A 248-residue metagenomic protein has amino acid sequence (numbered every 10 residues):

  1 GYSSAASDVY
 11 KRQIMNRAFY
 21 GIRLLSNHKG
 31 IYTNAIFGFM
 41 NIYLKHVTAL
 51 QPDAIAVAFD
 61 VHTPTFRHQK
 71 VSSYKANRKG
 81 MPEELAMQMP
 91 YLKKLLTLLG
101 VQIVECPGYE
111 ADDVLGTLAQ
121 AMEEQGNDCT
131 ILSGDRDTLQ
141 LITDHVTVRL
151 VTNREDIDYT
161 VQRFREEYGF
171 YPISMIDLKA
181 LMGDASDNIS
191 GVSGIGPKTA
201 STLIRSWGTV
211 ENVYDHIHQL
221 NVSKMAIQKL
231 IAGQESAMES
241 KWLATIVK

Functional and structural regions predicted by a protein language model:
G1-A6, Y10: Single conserved hydrophobic/aromatic residue that forms the stacking wall/gate of nucleotide- or nucleobase-binding
K11-R12, N16-L24: N-terminal extension/subdomain marker
R12-I14, F59-P64: Short glycine-enriched loops at secondary-structure junctions
I22, H68-S73: Glycine-rich loop at the start of a catalytic domain that most often binds anionic cofactors/ligands
I22-K29, A76-K248: Extended two-metal-dependent nuclease catalytic cores across DNA- and RNA-processing enzymes
K29-A35: Nucleic-acid-processing active sites and adjacent nucleic-acid-binding tracks, predominantly divalent metal-dependent
A35-P52, Y91-L98, Q120: A short, N-terminal amphipathic alpha-helix
V57-D60, R149-L150: Short internal beta-strands
